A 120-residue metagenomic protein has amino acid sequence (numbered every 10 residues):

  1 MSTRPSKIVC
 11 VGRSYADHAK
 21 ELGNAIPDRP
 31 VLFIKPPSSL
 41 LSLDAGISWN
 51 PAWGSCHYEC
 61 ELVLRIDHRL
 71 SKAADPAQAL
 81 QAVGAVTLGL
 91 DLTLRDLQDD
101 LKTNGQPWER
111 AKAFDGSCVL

Functional and structural regions predicted by a protein language model:
M1-L120: Catalytic-core "active-site belt" of small-molecule-metabolizing enzymes, emphasizing His/Asp/Glu-rich regions
